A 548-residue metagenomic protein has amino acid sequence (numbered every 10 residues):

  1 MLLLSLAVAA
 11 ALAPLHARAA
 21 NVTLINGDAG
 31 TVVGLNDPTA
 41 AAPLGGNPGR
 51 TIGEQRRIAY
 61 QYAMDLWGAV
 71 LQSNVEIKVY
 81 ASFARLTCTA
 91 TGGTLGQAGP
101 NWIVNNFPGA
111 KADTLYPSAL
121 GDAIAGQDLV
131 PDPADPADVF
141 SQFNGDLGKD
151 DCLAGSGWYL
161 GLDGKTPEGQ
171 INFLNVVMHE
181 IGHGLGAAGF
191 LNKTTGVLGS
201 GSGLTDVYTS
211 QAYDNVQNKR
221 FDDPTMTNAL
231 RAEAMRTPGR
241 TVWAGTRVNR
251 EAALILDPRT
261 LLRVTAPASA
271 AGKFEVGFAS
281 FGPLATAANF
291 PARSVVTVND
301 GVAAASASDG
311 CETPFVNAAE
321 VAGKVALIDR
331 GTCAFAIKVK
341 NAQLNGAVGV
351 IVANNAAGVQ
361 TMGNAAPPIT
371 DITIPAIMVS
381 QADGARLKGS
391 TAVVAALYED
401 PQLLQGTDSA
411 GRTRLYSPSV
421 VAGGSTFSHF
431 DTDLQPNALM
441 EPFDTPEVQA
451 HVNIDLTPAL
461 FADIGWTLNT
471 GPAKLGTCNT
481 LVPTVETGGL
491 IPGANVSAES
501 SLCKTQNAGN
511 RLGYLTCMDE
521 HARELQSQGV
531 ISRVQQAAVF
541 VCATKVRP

Functional and structural regions predicted by a protein language model:
L2-A11: Bacterial N-terminal signal peptides
A13-A19: Sec/Tat signal peptide C-region and signal peptidase I cleavage site
A19-M178, H183-S269, K273, P283 (+2 more regions): Extracellular zinc-dependent metalloprotease catalytic-domain scaffold
T51, T227, A334, L490-I491 (+1 more regions): Short, structural beta-strand-to-alpha-helix junction motif
Y62-N74, E180-L191, D329, A336-N341 (+8 more regions): Structured segments of extracytoplasmic/periplasmic soluble domains in secreted or envelope-associated proteins
L86, D150, D309, G331 (+6 more regions): Extracellular secreted precursors and ectodomains with disulfide-bonded cysteine-rich loops/domains
R247-S419: Structured lumen-facing ectodomains of secretory-pathway proteins
T470-P548: Soluble extracellular-acting proteins and domains
